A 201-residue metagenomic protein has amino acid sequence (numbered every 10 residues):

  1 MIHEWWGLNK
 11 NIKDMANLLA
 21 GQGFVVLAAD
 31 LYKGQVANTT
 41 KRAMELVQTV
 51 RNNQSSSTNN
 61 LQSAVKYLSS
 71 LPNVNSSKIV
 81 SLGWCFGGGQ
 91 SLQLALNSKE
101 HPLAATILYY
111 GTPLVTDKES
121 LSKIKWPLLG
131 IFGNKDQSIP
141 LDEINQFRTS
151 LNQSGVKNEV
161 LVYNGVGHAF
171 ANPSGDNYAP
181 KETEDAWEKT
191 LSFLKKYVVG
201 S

Functional and structural regions predicted by a protein language model:
M1-N73, S174: Serine-hydrolase catalytic machinery in alpha/beta-hydrolase-like enzymes
M15, P140-S150: Short alpha-helix in the alpha/beta-hydrolase fold that links the catalytic acid
L31-Q35, T112, V166: Short beta-to-alpha linker loops that shape the active-site pocket of alpha/beta-hydrolase fold enzymes
L61-V65, I144, R148, L191: Generic structural signal for well-ordered alpha-helices, preferentially at hydrophobic/aromatic core positions
Q62-K123: Primarily recognizes the serine-hydrolase "nucleophile elbow" in alpha/beta-hydrolase and SGNH/GDSL folds
I124, G130-F132: Short beta-strand/loop motif that positions the catalytic acidic residue of the alpha/beta-hydrolase fold
K135-I139: Acidic catalytic loop of the alpha/beta-hydrolase fold
N152-S201: C-terminal catalytic histidine-bearing segment of alpha/beta-hydrolase fold enzymes
